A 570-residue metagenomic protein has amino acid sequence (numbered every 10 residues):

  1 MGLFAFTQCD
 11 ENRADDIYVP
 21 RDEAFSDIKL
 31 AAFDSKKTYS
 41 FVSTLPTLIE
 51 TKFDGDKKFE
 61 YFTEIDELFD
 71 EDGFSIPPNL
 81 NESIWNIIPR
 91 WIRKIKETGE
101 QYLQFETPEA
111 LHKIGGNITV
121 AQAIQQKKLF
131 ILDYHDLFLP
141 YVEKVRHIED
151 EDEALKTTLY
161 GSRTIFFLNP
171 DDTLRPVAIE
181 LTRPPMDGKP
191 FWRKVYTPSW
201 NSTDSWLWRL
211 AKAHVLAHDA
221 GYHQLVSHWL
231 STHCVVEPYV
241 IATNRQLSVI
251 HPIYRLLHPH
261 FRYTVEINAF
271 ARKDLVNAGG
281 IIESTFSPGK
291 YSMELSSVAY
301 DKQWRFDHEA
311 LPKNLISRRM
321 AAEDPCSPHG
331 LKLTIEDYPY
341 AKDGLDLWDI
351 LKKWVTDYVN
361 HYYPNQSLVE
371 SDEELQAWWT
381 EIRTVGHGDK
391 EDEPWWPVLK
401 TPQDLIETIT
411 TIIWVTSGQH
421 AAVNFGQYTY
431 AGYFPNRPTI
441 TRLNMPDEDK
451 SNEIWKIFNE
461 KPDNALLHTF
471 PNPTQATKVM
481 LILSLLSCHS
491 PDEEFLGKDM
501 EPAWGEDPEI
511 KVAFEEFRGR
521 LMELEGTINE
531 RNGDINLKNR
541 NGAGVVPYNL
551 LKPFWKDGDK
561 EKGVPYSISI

Functional and structural regions predicted by a protein language model:
M1-I570: Long, compositionally biased charged/polar stretches
